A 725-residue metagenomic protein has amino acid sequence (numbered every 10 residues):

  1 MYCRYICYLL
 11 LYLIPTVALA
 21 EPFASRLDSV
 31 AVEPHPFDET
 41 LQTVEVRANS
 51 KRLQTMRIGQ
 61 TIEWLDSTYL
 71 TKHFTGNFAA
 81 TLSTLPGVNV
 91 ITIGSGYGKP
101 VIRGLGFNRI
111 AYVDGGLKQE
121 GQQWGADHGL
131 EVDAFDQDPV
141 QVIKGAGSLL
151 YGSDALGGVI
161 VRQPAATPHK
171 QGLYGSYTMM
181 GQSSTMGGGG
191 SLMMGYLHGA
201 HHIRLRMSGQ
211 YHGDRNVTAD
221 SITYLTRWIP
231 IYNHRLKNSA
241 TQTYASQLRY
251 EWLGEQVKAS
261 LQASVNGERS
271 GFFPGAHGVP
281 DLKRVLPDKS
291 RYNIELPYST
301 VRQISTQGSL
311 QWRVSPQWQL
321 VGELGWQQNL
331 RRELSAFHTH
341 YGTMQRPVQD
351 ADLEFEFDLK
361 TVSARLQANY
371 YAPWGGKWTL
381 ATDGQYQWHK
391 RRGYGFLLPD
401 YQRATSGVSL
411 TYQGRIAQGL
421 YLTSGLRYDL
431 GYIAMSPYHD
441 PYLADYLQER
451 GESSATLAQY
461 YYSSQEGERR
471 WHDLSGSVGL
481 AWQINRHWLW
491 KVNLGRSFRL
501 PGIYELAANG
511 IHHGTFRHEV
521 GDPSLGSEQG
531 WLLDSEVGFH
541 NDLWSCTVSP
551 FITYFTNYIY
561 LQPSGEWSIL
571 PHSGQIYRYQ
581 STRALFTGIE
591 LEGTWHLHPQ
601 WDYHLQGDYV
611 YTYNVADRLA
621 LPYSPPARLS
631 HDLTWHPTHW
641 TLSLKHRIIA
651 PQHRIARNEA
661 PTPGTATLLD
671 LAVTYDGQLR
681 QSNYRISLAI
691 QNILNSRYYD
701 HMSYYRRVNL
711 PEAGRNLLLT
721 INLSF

Functional and structural regions predicted by a protein language model:
P22-T71, F107: Short, acidic, small-residue-rich periplasmic hinge/interaction motif at the N-terminus of Gram-negative outer-membrane
I62, A79-K118: Extracytoplasmic beta-strand/coil segments of soluble accessory domains associated with Gram-negative outer-membrane
K118-K144: Short acidic/polar hinge/loop motifs at secondary-structure boundaries that mediate gating or recognition
Q171, G175-T178, G195-Y298: Periplasmic-side early beta-strands and strand-to-turn transitions of outer-membrane beta-barrels
H212, T218, F498, Y554-N557 (+2 more regions): C-terminal beta-signal and adjacent terminal beta-strands/loops of Gram-negative outer-membrane beta-barrel proteins
A351-Q367, G407, V520-G526, L532 (+3 more regions): Outer membrane beta-barrel strand-and-loop segments of large Gram-negative receptors, especially TonB-dependent
G375-Q385, F396-F555, H596, H604-D608 (+1 more regions): Structural signature of Gram-negative outer-membrane beta-barrels, strongest in the C-terminal barrel of TonB-dependent
A417-Q418, F551-F555, I559, S564-S568 (+3 more regions): Gram-negative outer-membrane beta-barrel transporters
